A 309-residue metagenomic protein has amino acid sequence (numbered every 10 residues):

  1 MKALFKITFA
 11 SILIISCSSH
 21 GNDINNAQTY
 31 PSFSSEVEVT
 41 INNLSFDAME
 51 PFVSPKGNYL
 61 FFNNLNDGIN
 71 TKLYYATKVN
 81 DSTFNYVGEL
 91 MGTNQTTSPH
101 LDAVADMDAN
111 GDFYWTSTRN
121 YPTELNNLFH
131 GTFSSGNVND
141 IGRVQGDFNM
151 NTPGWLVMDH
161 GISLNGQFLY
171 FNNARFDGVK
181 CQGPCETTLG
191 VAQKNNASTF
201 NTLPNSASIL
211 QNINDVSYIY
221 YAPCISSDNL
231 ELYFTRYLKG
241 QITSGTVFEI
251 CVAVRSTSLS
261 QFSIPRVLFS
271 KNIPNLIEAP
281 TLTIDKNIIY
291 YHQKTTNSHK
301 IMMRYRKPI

Functional and structural regions predicted by a protein language model:
K2-A10: Sec-dependent signal peptide recognition, specifically the positively charged N-region followed immediately by
C17-H20: N-terminal Sec signal peptide cleavage junction
D23-I309: Short, conserved micro-motifs composed of acidic
